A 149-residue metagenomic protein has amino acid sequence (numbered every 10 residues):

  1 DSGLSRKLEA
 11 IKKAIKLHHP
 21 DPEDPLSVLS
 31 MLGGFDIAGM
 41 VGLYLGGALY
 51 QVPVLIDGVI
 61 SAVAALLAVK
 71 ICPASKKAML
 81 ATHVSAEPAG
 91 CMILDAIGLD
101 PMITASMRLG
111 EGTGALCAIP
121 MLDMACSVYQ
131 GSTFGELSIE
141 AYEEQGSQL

Functional and structural regions predicted by a protein language model:
D1-L149: N-terminal loops that bind phosphate or other acidic moieties and the adjacent beta-alpha structural core
